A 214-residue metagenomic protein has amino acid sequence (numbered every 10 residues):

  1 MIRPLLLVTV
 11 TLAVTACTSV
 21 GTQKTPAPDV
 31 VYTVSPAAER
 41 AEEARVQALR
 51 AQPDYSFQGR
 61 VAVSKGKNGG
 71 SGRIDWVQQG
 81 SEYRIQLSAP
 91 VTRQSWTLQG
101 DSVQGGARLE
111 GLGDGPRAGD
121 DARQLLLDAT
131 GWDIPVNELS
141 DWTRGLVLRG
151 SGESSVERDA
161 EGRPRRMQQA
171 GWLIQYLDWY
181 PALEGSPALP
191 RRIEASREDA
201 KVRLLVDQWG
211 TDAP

Functional and structural regions predicted by a protein language model:
M1-L6: Bacterial N-terminal signal peptides that target proteins for export
A13-A16: C-terminal motif of bacterial Sec signal peptides marking the signal peptidase cleavage site
T18-T22: Bacterial signal peptide processing site
K24-Q52: Post-signal peptide N-terminal segment of mature Sec-exported envelope proteins
A44-K67: A short, Trp-centered hydrophobic/proline-enriched beta-strand micro-motif
S81-D133: An acidic-aromatic
L112-A170: Flexible, processing/modification-adjacent segments and terminal tails in exported/periplasmic/extracellular proteins
R144-P214: Gly/Pro-enriched, hydrophobic low-complexity segments that function as extracytoplasmic propeptides/linkers
